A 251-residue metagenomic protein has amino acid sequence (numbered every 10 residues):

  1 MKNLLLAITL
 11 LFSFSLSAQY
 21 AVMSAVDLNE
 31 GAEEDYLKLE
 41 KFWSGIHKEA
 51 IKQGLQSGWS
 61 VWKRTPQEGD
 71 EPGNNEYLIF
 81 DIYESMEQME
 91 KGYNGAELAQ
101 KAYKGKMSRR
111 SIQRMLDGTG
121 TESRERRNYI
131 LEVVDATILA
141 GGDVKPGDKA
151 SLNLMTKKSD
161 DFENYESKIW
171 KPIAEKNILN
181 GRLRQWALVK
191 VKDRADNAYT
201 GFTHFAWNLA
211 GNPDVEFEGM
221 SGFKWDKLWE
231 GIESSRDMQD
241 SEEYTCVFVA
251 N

Functional and structural regions predicted by a protein language model:
M1-A21: Bacterial Sec-dependent N-terminal signal peptides
A18-A102, Q113-N251: Short S/T/G/P-rich N-terminal loop/turn motif that feeds into the first structured element of a domain
